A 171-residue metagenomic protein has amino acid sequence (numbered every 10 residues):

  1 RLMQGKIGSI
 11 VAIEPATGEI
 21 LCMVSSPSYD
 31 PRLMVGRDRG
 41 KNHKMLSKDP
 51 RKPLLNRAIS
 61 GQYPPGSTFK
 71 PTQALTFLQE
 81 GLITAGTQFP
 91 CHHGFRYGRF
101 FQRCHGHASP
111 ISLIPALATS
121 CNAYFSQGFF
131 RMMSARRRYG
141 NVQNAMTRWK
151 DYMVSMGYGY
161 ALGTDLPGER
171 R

Functional and structural regions predicted by a protein language model:
L2-K6: Short loop/turn motifs at secondary-structure junctions and domain boundaries
G8, A12-T68, T72-R171: Beta-lactam-recognizing serine transpeptidase/beta-lactamase-like catalytic domain environment
